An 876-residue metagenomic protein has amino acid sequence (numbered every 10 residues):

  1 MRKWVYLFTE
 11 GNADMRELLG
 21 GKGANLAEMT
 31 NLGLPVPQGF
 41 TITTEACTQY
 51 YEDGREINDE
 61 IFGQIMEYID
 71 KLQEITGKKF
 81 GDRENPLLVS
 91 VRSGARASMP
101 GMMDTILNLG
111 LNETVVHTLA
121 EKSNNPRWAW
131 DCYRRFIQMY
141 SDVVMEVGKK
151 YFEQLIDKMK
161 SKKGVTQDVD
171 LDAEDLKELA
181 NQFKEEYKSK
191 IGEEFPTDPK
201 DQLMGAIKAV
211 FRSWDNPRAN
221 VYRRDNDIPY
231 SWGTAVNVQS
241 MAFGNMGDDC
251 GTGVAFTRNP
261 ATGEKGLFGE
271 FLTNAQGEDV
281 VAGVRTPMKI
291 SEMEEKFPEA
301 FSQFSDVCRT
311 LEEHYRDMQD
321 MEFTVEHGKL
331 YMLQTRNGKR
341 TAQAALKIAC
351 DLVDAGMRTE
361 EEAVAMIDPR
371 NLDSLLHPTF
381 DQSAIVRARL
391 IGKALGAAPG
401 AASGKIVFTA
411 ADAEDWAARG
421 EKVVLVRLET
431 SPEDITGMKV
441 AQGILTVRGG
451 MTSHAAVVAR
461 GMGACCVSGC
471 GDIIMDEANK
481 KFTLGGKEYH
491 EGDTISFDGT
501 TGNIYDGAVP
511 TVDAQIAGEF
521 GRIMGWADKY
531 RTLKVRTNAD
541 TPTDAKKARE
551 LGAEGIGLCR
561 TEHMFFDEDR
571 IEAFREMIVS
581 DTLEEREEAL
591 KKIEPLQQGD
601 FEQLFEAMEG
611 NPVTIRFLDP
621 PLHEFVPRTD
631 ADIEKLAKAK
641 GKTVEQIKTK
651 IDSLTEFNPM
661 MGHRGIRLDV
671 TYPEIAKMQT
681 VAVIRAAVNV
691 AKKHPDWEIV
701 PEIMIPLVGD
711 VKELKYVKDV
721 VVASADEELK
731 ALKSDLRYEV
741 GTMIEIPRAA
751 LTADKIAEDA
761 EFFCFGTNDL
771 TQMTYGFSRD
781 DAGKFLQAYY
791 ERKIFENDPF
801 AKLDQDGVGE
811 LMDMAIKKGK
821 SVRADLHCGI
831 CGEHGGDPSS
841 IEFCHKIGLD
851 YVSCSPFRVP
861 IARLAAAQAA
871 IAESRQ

Functional and structural regions predicted by a protein language model:
M1-A388, D415, E421-V424, S431-T436 (+11 more regions): Nucleotide/phosphate-binding sheet-loop regions of phosphoryl- and nucleotidyl-transfer enzymes
F40, V447-G449, S468-G471, C559 (+2 more regions): Short beta->alpha connector loops at strand-helix junctions that form conserved, small/polar/Pro-enriched
R92, I516, W526-Q876: Conserved alpha/beta-domain cores
I207, L376-V407, R522-T537, A545-K547: Flexible inter-domain linker/hinge segments
N237, V407, V424-V426, L445 (+3 more regions): Structural motif
K329-Y331, L428-K439, G443, M451-V457 (+6 more regions): Glycine-rich phosphate/ribose-binding loops and adjacent secondary-structure elements that form binding surfaces
K393-E433, L484-R522: Extended, non-globular alpha-helical segments
